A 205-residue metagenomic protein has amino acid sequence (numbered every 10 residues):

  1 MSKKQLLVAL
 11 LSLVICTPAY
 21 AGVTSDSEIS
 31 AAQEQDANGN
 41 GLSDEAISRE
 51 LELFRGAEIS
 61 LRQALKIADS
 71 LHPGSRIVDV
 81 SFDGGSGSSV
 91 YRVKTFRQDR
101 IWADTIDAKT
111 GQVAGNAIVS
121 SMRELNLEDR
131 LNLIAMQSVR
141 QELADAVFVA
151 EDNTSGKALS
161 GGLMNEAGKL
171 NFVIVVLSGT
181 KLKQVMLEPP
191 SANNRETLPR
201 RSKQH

Functional and structural regions predicted by a protein language model:
S2-H205: Long, terminal "pre-/pro-" and other extracytoplasmic accessory regions that lie outside the mature folded/catalytic
